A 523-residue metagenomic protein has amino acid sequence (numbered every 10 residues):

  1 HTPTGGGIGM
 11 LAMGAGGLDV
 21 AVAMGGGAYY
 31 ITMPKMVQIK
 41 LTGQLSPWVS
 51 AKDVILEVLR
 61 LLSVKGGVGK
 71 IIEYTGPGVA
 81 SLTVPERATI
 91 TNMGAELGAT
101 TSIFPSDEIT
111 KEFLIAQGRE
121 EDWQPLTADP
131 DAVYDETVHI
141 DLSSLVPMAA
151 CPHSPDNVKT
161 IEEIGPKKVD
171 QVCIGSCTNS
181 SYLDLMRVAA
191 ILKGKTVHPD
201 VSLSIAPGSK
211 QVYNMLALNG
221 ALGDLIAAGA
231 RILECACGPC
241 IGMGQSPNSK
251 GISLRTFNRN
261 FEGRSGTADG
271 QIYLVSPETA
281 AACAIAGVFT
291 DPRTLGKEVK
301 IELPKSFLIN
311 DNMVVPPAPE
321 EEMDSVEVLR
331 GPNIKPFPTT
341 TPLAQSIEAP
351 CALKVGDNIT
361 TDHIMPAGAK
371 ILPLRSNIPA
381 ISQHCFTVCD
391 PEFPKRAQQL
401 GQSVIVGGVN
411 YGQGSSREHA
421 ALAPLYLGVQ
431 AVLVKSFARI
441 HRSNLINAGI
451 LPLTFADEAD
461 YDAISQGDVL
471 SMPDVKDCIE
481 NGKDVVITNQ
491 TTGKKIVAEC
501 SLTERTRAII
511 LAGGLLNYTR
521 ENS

Functional and structural regions predicted by a protein language model:
H1-S523: Fe-S-dependent hydro-lyases/dehydratases of central metabolism
